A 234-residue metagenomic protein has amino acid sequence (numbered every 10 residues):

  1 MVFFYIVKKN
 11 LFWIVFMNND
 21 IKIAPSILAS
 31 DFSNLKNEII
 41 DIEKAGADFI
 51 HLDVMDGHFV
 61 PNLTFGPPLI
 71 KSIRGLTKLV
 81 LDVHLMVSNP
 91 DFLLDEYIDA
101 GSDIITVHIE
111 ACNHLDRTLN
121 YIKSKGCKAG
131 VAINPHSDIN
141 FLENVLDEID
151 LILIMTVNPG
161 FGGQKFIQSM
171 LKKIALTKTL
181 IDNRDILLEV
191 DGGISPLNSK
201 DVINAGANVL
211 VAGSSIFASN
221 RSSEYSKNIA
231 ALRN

Functional and structural regions predicted by a protein language model:
I23-S26, I50-L52, L81-L85, I105-V107 (+4 more regions): Hydrophobic faces of well-ordered beta-strands that scaffold small-molecule active sites in alpha/beta enzyme cores
L35, D53, Y97, I152 (+3 more regions): Conserved, mostly hydrophobic/aromatic
H51-F65, V157-G162, N220: Glycine-rich, proline-tolerant flexible connector loops at the mouths of alpha/beta enzymes
V54-D103, V107-Y121: N-terminal active-site wall of soluble small-molecule enzyme domains
L63-V83, C127, M170-N183, L188 (+1 more regions): Alpha-helix-loop-beta-strand connector modules within alpha/beta enzyme cores
F92-E96, S137-N144, I194-N208: Catalytic cores of alpha/beta
L93, D103-L180: Conserved anion-binding
A218-N234: C-terminal helical cap(s) of enzyme catalytic domains, especially alpha/beta-barrels
